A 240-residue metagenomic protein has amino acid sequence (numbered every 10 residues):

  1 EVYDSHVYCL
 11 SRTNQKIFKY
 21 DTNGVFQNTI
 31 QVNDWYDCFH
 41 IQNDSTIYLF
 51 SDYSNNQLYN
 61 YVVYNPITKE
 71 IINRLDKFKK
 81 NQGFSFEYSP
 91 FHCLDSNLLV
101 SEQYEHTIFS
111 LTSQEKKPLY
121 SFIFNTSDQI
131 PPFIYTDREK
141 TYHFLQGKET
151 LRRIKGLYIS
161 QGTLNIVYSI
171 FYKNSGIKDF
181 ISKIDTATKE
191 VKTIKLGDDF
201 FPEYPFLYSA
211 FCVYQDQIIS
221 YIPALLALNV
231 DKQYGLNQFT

Functional and structural regions predicted by a protein language model:
E1, Q31-C38, K77-G83, F122-D128 (+1 more regions): Short coil/turn segments at the loop-to-beta-strand junctions that recur within blades of beta-propeller repeat folds
D4-H6, D44-T46, D95-N97, Q161-G162 (+1 more regions): Short coil/turn segments that connect the beta-strands within blades of beta-propeller domains
L10-N60, I72-F84: Asp-box/WD-like beta-propeller blade repeats and closely related beta-sheet repeat scaffolds
N14-F18, N56-V62, E105-S110, Y172-S182 (+1 more regions): Structural motif
Y20-V25, N65-K69, L111-E115, I184-T188: Short loop/turn segments that connect beta-strands within beta-propeller blades
D34-Q42, Q82-P90, R152-G156, F201-F211: Repeated scaffold domains used in trafficking and secretory/extracellular systems, primarily beta-propellers
V62-P118: Loop-centered beta-sheet repeat module
L119-K148, T186-Q215: Conserved blade-ending motifs and adjacent loop-strand segments that build the rim/top face of beta-propeller domains
